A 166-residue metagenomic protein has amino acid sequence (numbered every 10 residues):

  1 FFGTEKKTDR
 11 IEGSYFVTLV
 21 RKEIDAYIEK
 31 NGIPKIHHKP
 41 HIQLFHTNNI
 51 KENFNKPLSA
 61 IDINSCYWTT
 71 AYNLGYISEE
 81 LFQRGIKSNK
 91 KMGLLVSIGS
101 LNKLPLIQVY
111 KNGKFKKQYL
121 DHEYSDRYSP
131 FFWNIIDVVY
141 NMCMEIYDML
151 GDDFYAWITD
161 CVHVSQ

Functional and structural regions predicted by a protein language model:
F1-Q166: Conserved acidic
